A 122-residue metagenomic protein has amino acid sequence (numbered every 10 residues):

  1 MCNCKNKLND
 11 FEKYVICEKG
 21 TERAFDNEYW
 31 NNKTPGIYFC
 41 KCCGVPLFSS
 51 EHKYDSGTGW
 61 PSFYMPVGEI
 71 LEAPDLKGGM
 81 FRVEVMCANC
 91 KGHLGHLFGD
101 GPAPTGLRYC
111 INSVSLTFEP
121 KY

Functional and structural regions predicted by a protein language model:
M1-Y122: A short Gly-Trp-Pro
